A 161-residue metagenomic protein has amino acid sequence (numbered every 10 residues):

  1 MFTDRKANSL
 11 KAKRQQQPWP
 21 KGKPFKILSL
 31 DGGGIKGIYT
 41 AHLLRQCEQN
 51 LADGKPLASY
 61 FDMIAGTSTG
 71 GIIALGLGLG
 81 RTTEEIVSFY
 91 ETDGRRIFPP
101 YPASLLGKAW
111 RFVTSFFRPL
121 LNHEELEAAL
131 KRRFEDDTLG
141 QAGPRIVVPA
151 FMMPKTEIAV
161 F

Functional and structural regions predicted by a protein language model:
M1-P18, P24-F25, D62, I86-V87 (+1 more regions): Non-catalytic, mobile gating and regulatory segments of ester bond hydrolases
K11, P102-S104, K155: Terminal, contiguous helix-loop blocks that mediate binding/assembly
P18-W19, N50: A generic N-terminal leader/anchor concept
W19-P20, A65, A150: Helix-boundary capping/turn motifs
G22-P24, A58-Y60, A142-P144, K155: Short, well-ordered loop/turn elements at secondary-structure boundaries
P24-S29, I35-L130, V160: Patatin-like phospholipase
I35, Q141-F161: Active-site gating loop/helix substructures
P56, A129, R133-Q141, I146-V147: Short, structural beta-strand-to-alpha-helix junction motif
